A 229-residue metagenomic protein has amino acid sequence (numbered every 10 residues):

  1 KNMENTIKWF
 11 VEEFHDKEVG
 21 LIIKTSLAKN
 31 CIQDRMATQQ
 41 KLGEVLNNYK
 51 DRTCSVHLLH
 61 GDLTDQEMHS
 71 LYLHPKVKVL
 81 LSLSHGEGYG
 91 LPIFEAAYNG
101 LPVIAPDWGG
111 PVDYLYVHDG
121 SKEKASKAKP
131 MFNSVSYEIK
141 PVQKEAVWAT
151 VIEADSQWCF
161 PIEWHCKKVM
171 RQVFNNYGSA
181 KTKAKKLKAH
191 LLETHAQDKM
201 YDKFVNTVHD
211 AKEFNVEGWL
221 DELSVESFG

Functional and structural regions predicted by a protein language model:
K1-N2, K29-Q33, G90-L91, P111-Y114 (+3 more regions): Short catalytic/ligand-binding loop motif for oxyanion handling, primarily in non-cytosolic enzymes, centered on
K1-S70: Conserved catalytic-core segment of nucleotide-activated headgroup transferases in glycan assembly
L27, P141-G229: C-terminal amphipathic helix plus adjacent low-complexity, charged tail appended to glycosyltransferase catalytic
H69, F94-Y98, P102, G109-D113: Short alpha-helical segment that forms part of, or immediately flanks, the ligand-binding pocket in carbohydrate-active
K76-K78, G100, D107: A short alpha->beta transition loop at the rim of the catalytic pocket in nucleotide-sugar-dependent
H85: Aromatic "clamp/platform" in nucleotide-sugar-dependent glycosyltransferases that forms part of the donor/acceptor
P102-A105, Y116, K122-S134: Short hydrophobic beta-strand element within catalytic cores of glycosyltransferases and related nucleotide-activated
P106-D107, V135-Y137, P141-Q143: Conserved acidic donor-binding loop of glycosyltransferase catalytic domains
